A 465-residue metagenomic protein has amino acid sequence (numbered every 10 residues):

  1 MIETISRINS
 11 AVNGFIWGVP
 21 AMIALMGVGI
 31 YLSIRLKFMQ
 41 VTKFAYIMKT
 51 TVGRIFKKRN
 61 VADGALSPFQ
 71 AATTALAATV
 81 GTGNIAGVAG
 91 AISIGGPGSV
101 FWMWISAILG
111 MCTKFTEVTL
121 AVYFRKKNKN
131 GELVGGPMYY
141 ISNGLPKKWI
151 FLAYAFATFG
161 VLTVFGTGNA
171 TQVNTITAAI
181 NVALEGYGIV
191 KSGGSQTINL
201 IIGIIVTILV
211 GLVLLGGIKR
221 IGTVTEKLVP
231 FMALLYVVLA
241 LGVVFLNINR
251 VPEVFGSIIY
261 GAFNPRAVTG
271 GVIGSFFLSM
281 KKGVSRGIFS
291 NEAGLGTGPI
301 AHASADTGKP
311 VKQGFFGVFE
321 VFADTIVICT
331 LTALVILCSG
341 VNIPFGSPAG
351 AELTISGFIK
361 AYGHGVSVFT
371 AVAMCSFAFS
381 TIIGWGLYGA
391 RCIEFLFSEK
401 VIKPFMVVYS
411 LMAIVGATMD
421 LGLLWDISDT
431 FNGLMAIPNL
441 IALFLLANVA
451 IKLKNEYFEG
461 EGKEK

Functional and structural regions predicted by a protein language model:
M1-T82, I92-S99, G110, F245 (+2 more regions): N-terminal alpha-helical transmembrane segments of multi-pass membrane transport and channel/translocase proteins
I2-I5, R35-Q40, G83-V88, G166-I176 (+6 more regions): Transmembrane helix-loop junctions in multi-pass membrane proteins
A24-Y31, R35-M48, F156, V173-I180 (+4 more regions): Membrane-interface loop-to-helix entry segments
L32-S33, S106-G131, M138, S142-N174 (+3 more regions): Helix-loop-helix module between adjacent transmembrane segments
F38-L66, G90-I92, G96-V100, W104 (+5 more regions): Flexible loop linkers connecting adjacent transmembrane helices in multi-pass alpha-helical membrane transporters
R59-I94, L120-G144, A155-V161, I273-F322: Alpha-helical membrane segments and immediately flanking helix-loop junctions that form or couple to the substrate/ion
E117-K129, L241-S257, P265-G271, S304-T307 (+2 more regions): Extracellular/periplasmic helix-exit of transmembrane alpha-helices
G216-K219, T223-E226, F231-G298, A303 (+1 more regions): Membrane-embedded translocation segments of transport machinery
